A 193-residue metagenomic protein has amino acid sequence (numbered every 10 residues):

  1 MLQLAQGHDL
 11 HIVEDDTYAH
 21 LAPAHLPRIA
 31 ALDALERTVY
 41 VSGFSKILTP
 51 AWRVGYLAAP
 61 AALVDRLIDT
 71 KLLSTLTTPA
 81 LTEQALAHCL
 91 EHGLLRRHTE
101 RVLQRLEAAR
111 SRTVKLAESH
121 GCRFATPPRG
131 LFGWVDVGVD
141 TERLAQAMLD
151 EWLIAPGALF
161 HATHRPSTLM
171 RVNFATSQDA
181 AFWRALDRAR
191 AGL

Functional and structural regions predicted by a protein language model:
M1-L193: PLP-dependent class I/II
